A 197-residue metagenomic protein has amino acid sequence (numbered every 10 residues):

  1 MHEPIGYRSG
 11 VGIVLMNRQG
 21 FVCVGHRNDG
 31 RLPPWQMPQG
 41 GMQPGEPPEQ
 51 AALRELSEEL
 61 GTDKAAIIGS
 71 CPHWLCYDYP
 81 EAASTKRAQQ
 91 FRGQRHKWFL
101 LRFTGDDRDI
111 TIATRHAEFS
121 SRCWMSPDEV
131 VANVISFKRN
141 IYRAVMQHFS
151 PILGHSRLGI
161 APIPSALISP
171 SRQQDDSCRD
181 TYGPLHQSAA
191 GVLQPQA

Functional and structural regions predicted by a protein language model:
M1-V22, G41-P44: Conserved N-terminal beta-strand and adjoining loop/helix that marks the start of the Nudix/MutT-like hydrolase domain
V14, N28, D128: Anionic group-transfer/hydrolysis microenvironments
M16-R18, E46-P47, A51, F99 (+4 more regions): Residues at secondary-structure transition points
G30-P33: A conserved beta-turn-beta hairpin within the catalytic core of GNAT-like acetyltransferases that forms part
Q36-M37: A short gly/proline-enriched turn/hairpin at secondary-structure junctions
M42-S136, Y182, Q196: Unchanged
N133-A197: Charged phosphate-binding loop/patch that engages nucleotide di/tri-phosphates or the phosphate backbone of nucleic
